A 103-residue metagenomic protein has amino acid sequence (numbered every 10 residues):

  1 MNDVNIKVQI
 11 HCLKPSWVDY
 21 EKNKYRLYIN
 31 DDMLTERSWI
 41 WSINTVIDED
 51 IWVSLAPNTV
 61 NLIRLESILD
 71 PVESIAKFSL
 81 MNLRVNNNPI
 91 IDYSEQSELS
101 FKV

Functional and structural regions predicted by a protein language model:
M1-I29, T35, D48-E49, L55-V103: Beta-strand-rich recognition domains
D32-S42: Solvent-exposed serine/threonine-rich low-complexity stretches and specific carbohydrate-binding patches
S42-D48: Short, solvent-exposed loop/turn segments in extracellular or other extracytoplasmic domains
